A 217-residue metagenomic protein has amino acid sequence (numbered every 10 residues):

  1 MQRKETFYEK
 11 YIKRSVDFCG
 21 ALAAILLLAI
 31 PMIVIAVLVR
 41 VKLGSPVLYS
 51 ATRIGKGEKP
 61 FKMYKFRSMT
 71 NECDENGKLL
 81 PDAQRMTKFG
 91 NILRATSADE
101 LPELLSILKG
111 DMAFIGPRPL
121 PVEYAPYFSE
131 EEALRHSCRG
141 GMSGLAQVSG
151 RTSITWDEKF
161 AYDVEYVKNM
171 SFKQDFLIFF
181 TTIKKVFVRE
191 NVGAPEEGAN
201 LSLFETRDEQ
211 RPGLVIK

Functional and structural regions predicted by a protein language model:
Q2-N71, I178-K217: A hydrophobic, helix-centered structural microdomain
R3-Y11, P81-R85, E100: Juxtamembrane loop-helix boundary motifs flanking transmembrane segments in multi-pass membrane proteins
A21, A36, Y49, T87-N91 (+2 more regions): Positions in alpha-helical segments
P46, I54, L105-K217: Hydrophobic structural segments characteristic of membrane proteins
Y49-R85, S143-A161: Short, glycine-rich, amphipathic interfacial segments at transmembrane boundaries or analogous
G77-R94, S202: Alpha-helical membrane-embedding segments and immediately adjacent membrane-interface amphipathic helices
F89-T96, V164-K168: Short, well-ordered beta-strand elements within core beta-sheets of diverse protein domains
N91-D111: Short, conserved beta-strand/loop elements in beta-sheet-dominated catalytic cores that frequently flank divalent-metal
